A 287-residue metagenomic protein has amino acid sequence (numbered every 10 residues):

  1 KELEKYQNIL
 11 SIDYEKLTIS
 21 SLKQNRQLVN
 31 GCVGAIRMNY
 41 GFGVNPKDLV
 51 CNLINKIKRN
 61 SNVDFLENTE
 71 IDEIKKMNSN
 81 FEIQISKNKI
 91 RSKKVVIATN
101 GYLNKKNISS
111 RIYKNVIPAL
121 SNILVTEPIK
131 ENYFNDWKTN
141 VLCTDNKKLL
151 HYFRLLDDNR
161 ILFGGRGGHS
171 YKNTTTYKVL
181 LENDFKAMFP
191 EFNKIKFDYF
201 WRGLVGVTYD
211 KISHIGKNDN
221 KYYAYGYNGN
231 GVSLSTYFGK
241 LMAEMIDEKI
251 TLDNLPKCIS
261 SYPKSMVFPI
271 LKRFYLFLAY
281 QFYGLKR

Functional and structural regions predicted by a protein language model:
K1-I19: Dinucleotide-binding Rossmann-like beta1-alpha1 core, especially the glycine-rich loop that anchors the ADP
K5, G31-K93: Helical element adjacent to the flavin cofactor pocket in flavoenzyme catalytic cores
D13-E15, N62-D64, K196: Conserved beta-strand segments of alpha/beta enzyme cores
E15-T18, F65-E67, I97, T144: General beta-strand structural signal in soluble alpha/beta enzymes
L17, S21, K172-N173, V179-K286: C-terminal catalytic lobe of FAD-dependent flavoproteins
S21-N30: Flexible hinge/switch segments at interdomain interfaces of large molecular machines
N25-R26, N60-N62, F189, N218: Acidic-histidine catalytic/liganding microenvironments
I71-E73, N88-E131, N135-D219: Active-site substrate-recognition segment that forms the wall of the catalytic cavity or substrate channel
